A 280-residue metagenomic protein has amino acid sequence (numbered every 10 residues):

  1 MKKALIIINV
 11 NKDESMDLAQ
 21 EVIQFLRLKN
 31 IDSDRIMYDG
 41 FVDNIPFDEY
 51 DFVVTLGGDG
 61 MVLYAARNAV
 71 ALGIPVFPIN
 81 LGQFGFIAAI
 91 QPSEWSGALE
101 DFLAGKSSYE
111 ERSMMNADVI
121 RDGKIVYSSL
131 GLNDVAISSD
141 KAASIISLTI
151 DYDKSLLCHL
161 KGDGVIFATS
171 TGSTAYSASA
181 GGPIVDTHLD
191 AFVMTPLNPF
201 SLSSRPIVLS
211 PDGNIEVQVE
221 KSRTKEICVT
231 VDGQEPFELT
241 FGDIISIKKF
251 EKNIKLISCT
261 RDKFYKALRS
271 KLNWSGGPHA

Functional and structural regions predicted by a protein language model:
M1-F52, L56, Y64, P92-E110 (+2 more regions): ATP/NTP phosphate-donor binding region
Y50, E111-M115, G131-N133, S144-L148 (+6 more regions): A generic structural signal for short beta-strands and their flanking turns/coil linkers
V53, V76, V165-I166: Short, well-ordered beta-strand core segments
D59-M61, F84, T171-S173: Short glycine-rich anion-binding loops that position phosphate/pyrophosphate groups of nucleotides and phosphorylated
Y64, N68-F86: Gly/Ser-rich helix-loop-strand patches that form or flank binding pockets for ribonucleotide-derived cofactors
F84-D163: Catalytic core of DAGKc-family lipid kinases
I137, A142, D153-L156, R205-A280: ATP/nucleoside-binding phosphotransfer catalytic cores, i.e., glycine-rich phosphate-binding loops
H159-G162, F167-S203: Gly/Ser/Thr-rich active-site loops/lids in small-molecule metabolic enzymes that frequently grip phosphoryl groups
